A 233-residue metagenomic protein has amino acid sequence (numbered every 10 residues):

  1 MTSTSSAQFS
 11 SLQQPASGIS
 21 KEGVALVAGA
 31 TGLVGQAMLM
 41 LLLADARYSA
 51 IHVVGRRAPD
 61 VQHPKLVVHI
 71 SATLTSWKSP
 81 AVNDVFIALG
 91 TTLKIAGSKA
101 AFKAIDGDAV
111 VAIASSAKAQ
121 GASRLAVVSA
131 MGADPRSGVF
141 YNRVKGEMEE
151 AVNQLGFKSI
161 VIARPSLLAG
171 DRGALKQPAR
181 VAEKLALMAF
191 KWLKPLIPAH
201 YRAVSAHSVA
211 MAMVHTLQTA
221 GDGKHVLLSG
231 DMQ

Functional and structural regions predicted by a protein language model:
M1-V24: Non-catalytic terminal and boundary segments that flank Rossmann-like NAD(P)-dependent oxidoreductase
I19-D45: N-terminal Rossmann NAD(P)H-binding glycine-rich loop of SDR-like oxidoreductase domains
A25, D60, L66-Q120, L217: NAD(P)H-binding glycine-rich loop region in Rossmannoid oxidoreductase-like domains and their noncatalytic homologs
A28, R57, A96-K99, A104-E150 (+2 more regions): Conserved Rossmann-fold NAD(P)-dependent oxidoreductase catalytic core, especially the SDR/UDP-sugar
I51-V61: NAD(P)-binding Rossmann-fold cofactor-contacting core
P135-Q233: Oxidoreductase cofactor-interface core, primarily capturing Rossmann-like NAD(P)-dependent enzymes
